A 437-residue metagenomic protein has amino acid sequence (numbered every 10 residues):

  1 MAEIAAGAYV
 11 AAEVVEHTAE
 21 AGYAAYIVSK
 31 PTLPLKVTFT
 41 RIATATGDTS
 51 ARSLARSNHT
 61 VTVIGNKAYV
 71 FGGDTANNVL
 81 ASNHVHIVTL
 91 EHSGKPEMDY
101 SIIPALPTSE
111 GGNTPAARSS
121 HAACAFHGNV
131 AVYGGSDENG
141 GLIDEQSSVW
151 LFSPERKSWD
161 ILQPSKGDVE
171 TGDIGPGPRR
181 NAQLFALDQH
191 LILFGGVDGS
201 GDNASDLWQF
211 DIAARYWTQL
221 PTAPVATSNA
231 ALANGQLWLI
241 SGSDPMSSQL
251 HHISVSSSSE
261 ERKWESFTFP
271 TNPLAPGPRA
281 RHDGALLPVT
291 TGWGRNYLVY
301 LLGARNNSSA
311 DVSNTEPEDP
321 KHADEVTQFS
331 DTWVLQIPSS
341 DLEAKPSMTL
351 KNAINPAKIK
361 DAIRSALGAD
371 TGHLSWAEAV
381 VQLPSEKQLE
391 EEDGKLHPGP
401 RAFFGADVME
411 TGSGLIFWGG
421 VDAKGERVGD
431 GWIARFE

Functional and structural regions predicted by a protein language model:
A2-T49, T60-P107, G141-S158, D422-W432: Beta-propeller domains
G47-S50, E91-F126, K166-T171: Blade-loop segments of beta-propeller domains
L54-V61, G72, N113-A123, S148 (+6 more regions): Beta-propeller and closely related beta-sheet repeat lectin domains
I64-L80, L90, H127-S147, P154 (+8 more regions): Glycine-centered tight turns/hairpins at beta-strand boundaries that repeat across beta-rich repeat domains
S82-K95, D144-S158, A204-Y216, S247-S266 (+2 more regions): Beta-propeller blade signature
I143-Q183: Asp-box/WD-like beta-propeller blade repeats and closely related beta-sheet repeat scaffolds
R180, D188-H190, F194-R295, L301-A310 (+1 more regions): WD40 beta-propeller repeat blades
P224-V225, K263-V289, D341-E410: Conserved blade-ending motifs and adjacent loop-strand segments that build the rim/top face of beta-propeller domains
